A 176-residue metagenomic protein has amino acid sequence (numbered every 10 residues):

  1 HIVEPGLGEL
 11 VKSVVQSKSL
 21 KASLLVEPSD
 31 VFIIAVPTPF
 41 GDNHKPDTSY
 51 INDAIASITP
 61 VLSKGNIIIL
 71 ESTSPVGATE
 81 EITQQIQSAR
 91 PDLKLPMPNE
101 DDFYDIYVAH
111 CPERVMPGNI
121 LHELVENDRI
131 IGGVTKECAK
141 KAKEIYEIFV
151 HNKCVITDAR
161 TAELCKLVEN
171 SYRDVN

Functional and structural regions predicted by a protein language model:
H1-V31, V36-P46, S88-K94: Conserved N-terminal Rossmann-fold NAD(P) cofactor-binding segment
V3, Y50, V134, C138: Soluble or luminal CAZymes and related metallo-dependent hydrolases
S17-S19, V61-N66, F149: A structural motif corresponding to the C-terminal end of an alpha-helix and its immediate exit/capping segment
E27-P28, K64, E126: Alpha-helix C-terminal capping/helix-to-coil transition sites in glycosyltransferase folds
F32-I34, L70, G132: Redox-cofactor binding/interface segments in oxidoreductases and associated redox assembly factors
V36-T38, T73, T135: Short glycine-/small-residue-rich Rossmann-like dinucleotide-binding loops
F40-R114: Rossmann-like NAD(P)(H) cofactor-binding subdomain of soluble oxidoreductases
Q85-C111, V115-N176: Internal alpha-helical scaffold of NAD(P)-dependent oxidoreductase catalytic cores
